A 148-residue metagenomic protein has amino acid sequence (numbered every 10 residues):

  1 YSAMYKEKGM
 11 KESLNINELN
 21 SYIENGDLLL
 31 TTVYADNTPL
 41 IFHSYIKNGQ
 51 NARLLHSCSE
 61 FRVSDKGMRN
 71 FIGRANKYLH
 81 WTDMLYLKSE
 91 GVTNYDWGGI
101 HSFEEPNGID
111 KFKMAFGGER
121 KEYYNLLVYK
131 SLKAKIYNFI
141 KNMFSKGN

Functional and structural regions predicted by a protein language model:
Y1, Y5, Y22, Y34 (+8 more regions): Sequence-level detector for tyrosine residue identity
Y1-M68, F103: A conserved beta-strand-loop-helix scaffold within acyl/acetyltransferase catalytic domains
L14, E18, S44-I46, Q50 (+3 more regions): Generic ordered-secondary-structure signal
L19-Y22, K66-F71, V92, V128-K135: Low-complexity, flexible helical/coil segments
G49-G118: Acyl-donor binding region in acyl/amide transferases
N94, G99-N148: Terminal substrate-recognition subdomain of acyl/acetyltransferases
